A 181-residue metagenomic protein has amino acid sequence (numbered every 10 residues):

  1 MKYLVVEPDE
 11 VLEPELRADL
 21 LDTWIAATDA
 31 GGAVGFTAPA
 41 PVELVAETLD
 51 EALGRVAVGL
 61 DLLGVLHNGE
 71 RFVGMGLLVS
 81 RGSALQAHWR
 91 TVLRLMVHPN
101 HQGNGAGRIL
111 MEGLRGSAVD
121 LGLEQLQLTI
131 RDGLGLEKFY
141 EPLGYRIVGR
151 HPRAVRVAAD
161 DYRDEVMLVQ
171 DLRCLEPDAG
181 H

Functional and structural regions predicted by a protein language model:
L4-R94, H98, M111-G113, S117 (+1 more regions): Acetyl-CoA-dependent GNAT
D61, R163-L168: Short hydrophobic/aromatic beta-strand or adjacent loop that forms the aromatic wall/cage of a ligand/substrate-binding
S83, G105, F139: Long, contiguous binding/interaction regions
H98-N100, N104, D132: Active-site acidic-Proline motif in GNAT/NAT acetyltransferases
N104, R108, E112: Residues forming the Rossmann-fold NAD(P)(H) cofactor-binding site
M111, A118-R131: Conserved GNAT acetyl-CoA-binding A-motif
Q127-R131, E141, R146-D164: Conserved catalytic-core motifs of GNAT/GCN5-like acyltransferases
L136: Helix-turn-helix
